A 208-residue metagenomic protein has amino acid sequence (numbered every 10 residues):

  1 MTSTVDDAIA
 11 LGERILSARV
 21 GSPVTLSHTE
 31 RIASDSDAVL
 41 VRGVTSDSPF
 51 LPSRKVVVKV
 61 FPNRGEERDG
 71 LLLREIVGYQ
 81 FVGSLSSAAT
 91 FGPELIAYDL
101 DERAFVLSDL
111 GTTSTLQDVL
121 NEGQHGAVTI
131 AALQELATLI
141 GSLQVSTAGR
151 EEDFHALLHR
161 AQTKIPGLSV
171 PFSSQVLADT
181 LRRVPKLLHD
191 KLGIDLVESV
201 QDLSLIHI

Functional and structural regions predicted by a protein language model:
M1-D101: Conserved NTP-binding catalytic cores of kinases and kinase-like/nucleotidyltransferase enzymes across multiple kinase
P49-P52, T113-Q117: Short, charged/polar, Gly/Pro-enriched secondary-structure boundary elements
V60-R64, G111, L120: Short, histidine-centered active-site or binding-site loop motifs used for metal coordination, general acid-base
L72, T129-L136, V197-V200: Hydrophobic packing residues in well-ordered alpha-helices of helical domains and bundles
E102-S114: Conserved short submotifs of the Hanks-type protein kinase catalytic core that shape the nucleotide-binding pocket
Q117-H155: Conserved kinase catalytic-core helix
H155-S204: Active-site catalytic-loop/activation-segment of kinase and kinase-like phosphoryl-transfer enzymes
I206-I208: Conserved small/polar residues in nucleotide/adenosyl-binding loops
